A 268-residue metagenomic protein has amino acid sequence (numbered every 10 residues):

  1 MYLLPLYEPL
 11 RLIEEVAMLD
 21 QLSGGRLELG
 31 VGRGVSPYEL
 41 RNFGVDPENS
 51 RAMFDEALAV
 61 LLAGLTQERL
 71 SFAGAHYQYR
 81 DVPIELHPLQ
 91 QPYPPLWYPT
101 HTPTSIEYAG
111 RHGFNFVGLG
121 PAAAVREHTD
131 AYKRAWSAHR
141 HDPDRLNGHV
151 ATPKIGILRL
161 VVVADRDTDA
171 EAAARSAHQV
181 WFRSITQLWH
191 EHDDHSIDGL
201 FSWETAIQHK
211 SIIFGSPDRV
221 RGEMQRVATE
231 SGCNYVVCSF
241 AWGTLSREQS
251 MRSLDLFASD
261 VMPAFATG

Functional and structural regions predicted by a protein language model:
M1-G268: Active-site-adjacent structural elements that line small-molecule/cofactor binding pockets in enzymes
